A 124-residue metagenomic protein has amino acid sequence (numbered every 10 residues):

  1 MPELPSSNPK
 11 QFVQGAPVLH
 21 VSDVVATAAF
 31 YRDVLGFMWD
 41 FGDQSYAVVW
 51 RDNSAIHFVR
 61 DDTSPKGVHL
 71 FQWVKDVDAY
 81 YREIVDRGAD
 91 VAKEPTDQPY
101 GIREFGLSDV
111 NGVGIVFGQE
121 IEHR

Functional and structural regions predicted by a protein language model:
M1-A26, A55, V68-L70, G118-R124: N-terminal beta-strand motif that seeds the catalytic metal site of vicinal oxygen chelate
M1-K10, Y81-R124: Vicinal oxygen chelate
Q14-S22, V48-W50, D61-R87, R103-S108: Vicinal oxygen chelate
D23-F37: Amphipathic alpha-helical segments
G36-F41, V91-K93: Short secondary-structure junctions
M38-H69, G114-Q119: Conserved short beta-strand elements that form part of the metal-binding/catalytic scaffold of enzyme active sites
